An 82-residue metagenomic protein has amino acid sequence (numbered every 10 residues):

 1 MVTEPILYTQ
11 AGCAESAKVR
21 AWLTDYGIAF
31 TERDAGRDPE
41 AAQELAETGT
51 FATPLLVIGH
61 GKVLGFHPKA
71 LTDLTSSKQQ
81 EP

Functional and structural regions predicted by a protein language model:
M1-Y26: Local sequence-structure signature of Cys/Sec-based thiol-disulfide redox active-site neighborhoods
E4-I6, A29-T31, H60-K62: Short active-site oxyanion
A11, D34-R37, H60: Structured beta->alpha junctions
A17-K18, Q43, K69: Generic recognition of short, well-ordered alpha-helical segments
A21, D25, Q43, P54: Surface-exposed charge patches
I28-A41, F51-A52: Thiol-based oxidoreductase modules, predominantly thioredoxin-like and allied folds used for disulfide exchange
E44-T53, L64-G65: Thiol/disulfide oxidoreductase modules built on the thioredoxin-like
I58-P82: Non-catalytic, surface beta->alpha helical segment in thiol-disulfide oxidoreductase systems
